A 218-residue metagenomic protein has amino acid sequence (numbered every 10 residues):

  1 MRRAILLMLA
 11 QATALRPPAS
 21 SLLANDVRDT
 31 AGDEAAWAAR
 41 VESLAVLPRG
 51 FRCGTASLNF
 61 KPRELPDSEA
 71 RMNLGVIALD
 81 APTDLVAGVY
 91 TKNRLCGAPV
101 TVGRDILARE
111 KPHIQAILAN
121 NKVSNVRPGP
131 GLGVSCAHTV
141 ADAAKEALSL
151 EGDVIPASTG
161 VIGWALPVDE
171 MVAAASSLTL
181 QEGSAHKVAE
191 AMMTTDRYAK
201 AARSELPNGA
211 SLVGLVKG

Functional and structural regions predicted by a protein language model:
A4-L15: N-terminal chloroplast transit peptides
L15-L22: Cleaved targeting-peptide boundary
L23-Y90, L95: N-terminal amphipathic/basic leader segments beginning at the initiator methionine
S43, E64-E69, G88, K92 (+4 more regions): Catalytic cores of large soluble enzymes that bind and process phosphate-bearing ligands
L65-A70, K92-R94, L107-P112, T195-A199 (+2 more regions): Solvent-exposed alpha-helices and their adjacent loops that cap or buttress functional pockets in soluble metabolic
G75-A137, A157, G214: Glycine-rich phosphate/pyrophosphate-binding loop regions near the starts of catalytic domains
S135-G218: Glycine-rich, mobile lid/loop segments that gate access to catalytic sites or pores
